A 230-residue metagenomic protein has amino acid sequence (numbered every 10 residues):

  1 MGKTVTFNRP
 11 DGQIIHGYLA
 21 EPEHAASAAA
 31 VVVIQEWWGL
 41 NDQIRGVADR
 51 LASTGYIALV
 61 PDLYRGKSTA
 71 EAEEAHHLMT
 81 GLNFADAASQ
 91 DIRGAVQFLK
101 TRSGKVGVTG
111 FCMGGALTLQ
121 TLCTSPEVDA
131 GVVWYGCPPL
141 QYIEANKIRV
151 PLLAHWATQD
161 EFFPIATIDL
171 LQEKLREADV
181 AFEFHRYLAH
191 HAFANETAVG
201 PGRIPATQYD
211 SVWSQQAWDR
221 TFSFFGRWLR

Functional and structural regions predicted by a protein language model:
T4-R102, A194-Q208: Serine-hydrolase catalytic machinery in alpha/beta-hydrolase-like enzymes
Y56, L63, G136, Y187-A189: Active-site loop/turn elements of alpha/beta-hydrolase fold enzymes, especially the short glycine-/histidine-rich
L59-V60, V133, A154, F184: Hydrophobic residues in well-ordered beta-strands that form the structural core
G94-R149: Primarily recognizes the serine-hydrolase "nucleophile elbow" in alpha/beta-hydrolase and SGNH/GDSL folds
I148, A154-W156: Short beta-strand/loop motif that positions the catalytic acidic residue of the alpha/beta-hydrolase fold
Q159-F163: Acidic catalytic loop of the alpha/beta-hydrolase fold
P164-K174: Short alpha-helix in the alpha/beta-hydrolase fold that links the catalytic acid
A181-R230: C-terminal catalytic histidine-bearing segment of alpha/beta-hydrolase fold enzymes
